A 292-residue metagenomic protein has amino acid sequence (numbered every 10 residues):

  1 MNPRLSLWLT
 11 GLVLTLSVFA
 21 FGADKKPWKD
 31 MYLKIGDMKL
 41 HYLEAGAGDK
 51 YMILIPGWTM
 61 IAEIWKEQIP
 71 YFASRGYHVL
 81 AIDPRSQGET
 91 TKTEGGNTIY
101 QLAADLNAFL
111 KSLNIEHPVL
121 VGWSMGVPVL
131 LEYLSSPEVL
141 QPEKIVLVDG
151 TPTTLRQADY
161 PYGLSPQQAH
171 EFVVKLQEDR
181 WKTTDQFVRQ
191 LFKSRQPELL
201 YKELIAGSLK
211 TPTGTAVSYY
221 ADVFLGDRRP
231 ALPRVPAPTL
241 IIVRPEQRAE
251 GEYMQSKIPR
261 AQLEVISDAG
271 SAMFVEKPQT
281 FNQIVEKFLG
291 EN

Functional and structural regions predicted by a protein language model:
N2-M52, S74-Y77, E286-N292: Alpha/beta-hydrolase fold catalytic core
W28, I35-G36, S74, L80-M125 (+1 more regions): Active-site loop/oxyanion-hole signature of alpha/beta-hydrolase fold enzymes
M38, L43-T91: Conserved HGGG/HGGXW glycine-rich cap/lid loop of the alpha/beta-hydrolase fold
S124-V127, P137: Active-site loop->helix "elbow" adjoining a glycine-rich segment at hydrolase catalytic centers
L131-S136, Q141-L176: Flexible "cap/lid" loop of the alpha/beta hydrolase fold
R156-L164, K175-P233: Conserved alpha/beta-hydrolase catalytic His-Asp/Glu region
P236-V275: Conserved loop-alpha-helix segment in the C-terminal half of the alpha/beta-hydrolase fold that carries the catalytic
V275-L289: Post-His helix in hydrolase/transferase enzymes
